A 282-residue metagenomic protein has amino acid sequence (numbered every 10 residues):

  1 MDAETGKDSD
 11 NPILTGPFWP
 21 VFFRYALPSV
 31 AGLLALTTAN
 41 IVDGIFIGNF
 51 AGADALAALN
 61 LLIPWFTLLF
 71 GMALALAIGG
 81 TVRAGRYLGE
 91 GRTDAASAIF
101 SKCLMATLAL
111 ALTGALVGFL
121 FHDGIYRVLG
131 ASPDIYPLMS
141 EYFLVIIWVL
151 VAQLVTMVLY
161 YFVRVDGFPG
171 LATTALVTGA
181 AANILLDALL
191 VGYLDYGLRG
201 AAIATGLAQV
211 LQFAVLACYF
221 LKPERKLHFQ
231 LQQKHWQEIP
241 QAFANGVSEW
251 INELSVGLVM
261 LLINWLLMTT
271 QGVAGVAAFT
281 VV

Functional and structural regions predicted by a protein language model:
M1-A26, A84-V151, A182-L185, Y193-V247: Short alpha-helical transmembrane segments in multi-pass integral membrane proteins
A3-G6, F18-P20, R24-N40, G48-A51: N-terminal alpha-helical transmembrane segments of multi-pass membrane transport and channel/translocase proteins
Y25-L33, T67, T107, I146 (+6 more regions): Residue-level signature of transmembrane alpha-helical cores of multipass secondary-active transporters and flippases
S29, L33, I45, V82 (+10 more regions): Transmembrane alpha-helix boundary and packing residues in multipass membrane permease domains and related
L34-T38, L68-M72, L76, L112-L116 (+5 more regions): Hydrophobic/aromatic residues within the transmembrane alpha-helices of Major Facilitator Superfamily
T38-A57, Y126-P133, L189-Y196, W250 (+1 more regions): Helix-terminus/linker motif at the lipid-water interface of multi-pass membrane proteins
L56-L116, Q153-A172, V276-V282: Small-residue-rich hydrophobic transmembrane alpha-helices
G167-T174, L198, A202: Short, non-helical or kinked segments that cap or interrupt transmembrane helices
